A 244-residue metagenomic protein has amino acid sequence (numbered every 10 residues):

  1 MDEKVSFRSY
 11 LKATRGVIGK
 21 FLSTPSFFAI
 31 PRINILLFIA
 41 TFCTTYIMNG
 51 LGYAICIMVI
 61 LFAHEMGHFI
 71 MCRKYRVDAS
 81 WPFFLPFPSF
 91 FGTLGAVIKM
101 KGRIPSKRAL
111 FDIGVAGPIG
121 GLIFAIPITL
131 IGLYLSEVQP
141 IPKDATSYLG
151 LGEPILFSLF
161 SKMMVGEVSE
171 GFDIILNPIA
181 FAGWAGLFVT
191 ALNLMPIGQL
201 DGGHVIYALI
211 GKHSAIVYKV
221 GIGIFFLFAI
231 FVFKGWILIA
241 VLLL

Functional and structural regions predicted by a protein language model:
M1-L244: Hydrophobic transmembrane alpha-helices and their immediate loop junctions in multi-pass integral membrane proteins
